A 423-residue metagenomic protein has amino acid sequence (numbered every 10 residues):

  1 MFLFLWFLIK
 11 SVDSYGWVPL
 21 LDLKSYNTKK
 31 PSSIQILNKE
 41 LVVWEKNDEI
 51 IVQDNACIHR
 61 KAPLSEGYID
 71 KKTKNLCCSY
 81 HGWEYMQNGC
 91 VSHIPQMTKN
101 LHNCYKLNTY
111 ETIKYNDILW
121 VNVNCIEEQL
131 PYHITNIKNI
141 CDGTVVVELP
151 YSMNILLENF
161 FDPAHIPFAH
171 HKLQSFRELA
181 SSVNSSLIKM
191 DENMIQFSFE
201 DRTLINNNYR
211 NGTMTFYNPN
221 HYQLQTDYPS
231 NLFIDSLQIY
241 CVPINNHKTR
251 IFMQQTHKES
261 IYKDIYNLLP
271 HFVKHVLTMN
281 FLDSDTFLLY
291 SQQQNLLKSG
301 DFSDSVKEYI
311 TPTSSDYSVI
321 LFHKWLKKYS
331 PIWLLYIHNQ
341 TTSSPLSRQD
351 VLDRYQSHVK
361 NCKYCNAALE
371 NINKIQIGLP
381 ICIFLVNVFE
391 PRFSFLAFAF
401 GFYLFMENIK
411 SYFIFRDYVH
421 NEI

Functional and structural regions predicted by a protein language model:
M1-S14: N-terminal chloroplast transit peptides
D13-V18, I36, W44-E45, N159-A164: Generic N-terminal leader segments that precede the first folded domain
Y15-W17, K29, L107, N116 (+3 more regions): Sequence-level motif detector for i,i+2 pairs with an aromatic at +2
W17, K29-S33, E40-L41, T109 (+4 more regions): Short, acidic/polar N-cap/turn motifs at the starts of alpha helices
W17-P19, V42, I51, I118-N122 (+3 more regions): Ordered hydrophobic segments in well-structured contexts
L20-N139, N361-F389, F393, A397-E422: Rieske [2Fe-2S] iron-sulfur-binding domain
E127-I423: C-terminal catalytic domain of Rieske-type non-heme iron oxygenases
